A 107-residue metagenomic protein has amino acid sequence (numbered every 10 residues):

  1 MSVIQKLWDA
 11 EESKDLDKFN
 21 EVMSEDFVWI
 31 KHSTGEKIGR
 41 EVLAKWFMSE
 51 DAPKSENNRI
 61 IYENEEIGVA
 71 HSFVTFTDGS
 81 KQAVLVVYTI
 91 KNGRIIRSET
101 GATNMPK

Functional and structural regions predicted by a protein language model:
M1-S2, S24: Short, structured coil/loop segments at alpha-helix boundaries
S2, D9-E12, I30, T34-K37 (+1 more regions): A beta-strand edge to alpha-helix "cap/lid" segment located at domain peripheries
V3-K6, K18: Non-catalytic alpha-helical scaffold/packing segments enriched in small hydrophobic residues
S13-V28: Short, well-ordered alpha-helical segments enriched in acidic and aromatic residues
